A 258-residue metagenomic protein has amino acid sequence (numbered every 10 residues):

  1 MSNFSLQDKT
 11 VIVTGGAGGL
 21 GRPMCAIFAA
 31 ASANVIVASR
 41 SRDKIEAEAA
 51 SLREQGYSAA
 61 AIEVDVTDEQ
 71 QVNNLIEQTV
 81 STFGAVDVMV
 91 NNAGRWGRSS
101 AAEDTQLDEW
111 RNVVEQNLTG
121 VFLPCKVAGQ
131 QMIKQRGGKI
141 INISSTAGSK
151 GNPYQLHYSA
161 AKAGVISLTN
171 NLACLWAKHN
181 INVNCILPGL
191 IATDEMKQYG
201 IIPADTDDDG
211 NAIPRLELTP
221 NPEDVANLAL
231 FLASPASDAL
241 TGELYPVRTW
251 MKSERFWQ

Functional and structural regions predicted by a protein language model:
S2, S99, K150, L230 (+1 more regions): Short C-terminal tail/terminal secondary-structure segment of NAD(P)H-dependent dehydrogenase/reductase domains
A17-G18: Conserved glycine-rich cofactor-binding loop
S100-A102, Q106-V114, G210: Substrate-binding pocket helix/loop in short-chain dehydrogenase/reductase
C125, A161, T169: Active-site helix of classical SDR
Q130, C174-K178, D238: Alpha-helical segment proximal to the catalytic Tyr-Lys
S145: Residue(s) in the substrate-gating loop at a strand-loop-helix junction that position the organic substrate next
C185, D207-W250: C-terminal helical subdomain
